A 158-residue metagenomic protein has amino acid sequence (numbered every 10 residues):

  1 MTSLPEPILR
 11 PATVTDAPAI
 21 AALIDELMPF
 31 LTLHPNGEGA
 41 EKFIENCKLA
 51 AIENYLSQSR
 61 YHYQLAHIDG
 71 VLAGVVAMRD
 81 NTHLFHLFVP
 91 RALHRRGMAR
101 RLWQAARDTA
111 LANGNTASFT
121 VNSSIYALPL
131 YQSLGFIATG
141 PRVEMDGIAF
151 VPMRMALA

Functional and structural regions predicted by a protein language model:
P7-A22: A short beta-loop-alpha structural element at the N-terminal edge of CoA-dependent acyl/N-acetyltransferase catalytic
D25-A51: Conserved GNAT-fold acetyl-CoA-binding loop/helix
L49-L65: A short helix-loop-beta-strand connector motif used in the catalytic cores of GNAT acetyltransferases and, in some
R60-G74, R79: Conserved beta-hairpin
L87-H94: A short, internal acetyl-CoA/4′-phosphopantetheine-binding micro-motif in the GNAT/acyltransferase core
R95-D108, S133: Conserved acetyl-CoA-binding loop-helix of GNAT-fold acetyltransferases
A110-S124: Conserved GNAT acetyl-CoA-binding A-motif
T120-N122, Q132, I137-P152: Conserved catalytic-core motifs of GNAT/GCN5-like acyltransferases
